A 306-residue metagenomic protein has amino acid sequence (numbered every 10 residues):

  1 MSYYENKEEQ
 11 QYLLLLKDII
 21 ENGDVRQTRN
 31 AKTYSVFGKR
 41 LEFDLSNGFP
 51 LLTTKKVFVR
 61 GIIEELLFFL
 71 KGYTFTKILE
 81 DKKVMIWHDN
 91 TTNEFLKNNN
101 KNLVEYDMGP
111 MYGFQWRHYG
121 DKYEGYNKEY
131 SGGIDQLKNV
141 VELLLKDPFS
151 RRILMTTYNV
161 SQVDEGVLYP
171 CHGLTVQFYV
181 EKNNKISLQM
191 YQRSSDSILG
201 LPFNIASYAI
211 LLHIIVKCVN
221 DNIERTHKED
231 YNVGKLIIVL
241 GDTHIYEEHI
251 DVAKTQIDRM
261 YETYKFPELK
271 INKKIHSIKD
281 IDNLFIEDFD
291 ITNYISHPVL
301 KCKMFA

Functional and structural regions predicted by a protein language model:
M1-A306: Terminal, non-catalytic protein-protein interaction segments that mediate quaternary/complex assembly
